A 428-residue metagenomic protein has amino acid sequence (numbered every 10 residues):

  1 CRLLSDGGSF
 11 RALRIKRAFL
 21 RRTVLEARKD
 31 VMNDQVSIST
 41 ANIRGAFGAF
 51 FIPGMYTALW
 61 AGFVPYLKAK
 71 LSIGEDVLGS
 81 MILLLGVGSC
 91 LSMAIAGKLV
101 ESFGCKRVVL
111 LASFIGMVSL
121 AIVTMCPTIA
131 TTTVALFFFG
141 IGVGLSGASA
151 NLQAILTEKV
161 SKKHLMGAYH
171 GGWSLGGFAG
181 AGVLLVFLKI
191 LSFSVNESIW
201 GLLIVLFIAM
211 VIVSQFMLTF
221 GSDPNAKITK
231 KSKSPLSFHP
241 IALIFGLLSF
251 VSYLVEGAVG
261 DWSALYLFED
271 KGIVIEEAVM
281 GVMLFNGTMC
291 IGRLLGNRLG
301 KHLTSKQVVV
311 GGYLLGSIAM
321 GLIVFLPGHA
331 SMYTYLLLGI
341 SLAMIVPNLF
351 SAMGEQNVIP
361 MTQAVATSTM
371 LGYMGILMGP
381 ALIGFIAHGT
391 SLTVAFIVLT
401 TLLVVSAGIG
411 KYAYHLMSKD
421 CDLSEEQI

Functional and structural regions predicted by a protein language model:
G62-D76, D261-E277: Short amphipathic helix-loop junctions that connect adjacent transmembrane helices in Major Facilitator Superfamily/SLC
S72, G104, M125-A130, F325-P327: Helix-breaking motifs and short loop linkers at transmembrane-helix boundaries and internal kinks in secondary membrane
S92-G104, L188, G292-T304, A387: Helix-to-loop junctions at the C-terminal end of transmembrane segments in multipass secondary transporters
M93-V123: Conserved MFS/SLC helix-loop-helix module at the cytosolic interface between two early adjacent transmembrane helices
F114-P127, L315-L326: C-terminal ends and interior cores of transmembrane alpha-helices in multi-pass membrane transporters/permeases
F138-G171: Cytoplasmic helix-loop-helix junction between adjacent transmembrane helices in 12-TM secondary transporters
E197-Q215, F396-Y412: Symmetry-related core transmembrane helices of the 12-TM Major Facilitator Superfamily/SLC fold
K306-L349: C-terminal transmembrane helical hairpin of 12-TM major facilitator-type secondary transporters
